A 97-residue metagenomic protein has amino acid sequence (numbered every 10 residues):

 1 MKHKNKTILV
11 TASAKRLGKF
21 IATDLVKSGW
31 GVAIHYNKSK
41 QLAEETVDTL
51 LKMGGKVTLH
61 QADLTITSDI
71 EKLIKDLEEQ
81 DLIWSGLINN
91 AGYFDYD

Functional and structural regions predicted by a protein language model:
T7-V10, W84-I88: Conserved hydrophobic beta-strands of the Rossmann-like cofactor-binding core in SDR/related NAD(P)H-dependent
A12-R16: Conserved glycine-rich cofactor-binding loop
L25: Aromatic pocket-lining residues of Rossmann-like dinucleotide-binding sites
W30-E44: Conserved glycine-rich Rossmann-like NAD(P)H-binding loop of the short-chain dehydrogenase/reductase
K40, Q61-L73: The beta1-alpha1 cofactor-binding region of Rossmann-like NAD(H)/NADP(H)-dependent oxidoreductases
L50-I66: Rossmann-fold cofactor-recognition segment
N90-D97: Conserved NAD(P)H cofactor-binding loop of Rossmann-fold oxidoreductase domains
